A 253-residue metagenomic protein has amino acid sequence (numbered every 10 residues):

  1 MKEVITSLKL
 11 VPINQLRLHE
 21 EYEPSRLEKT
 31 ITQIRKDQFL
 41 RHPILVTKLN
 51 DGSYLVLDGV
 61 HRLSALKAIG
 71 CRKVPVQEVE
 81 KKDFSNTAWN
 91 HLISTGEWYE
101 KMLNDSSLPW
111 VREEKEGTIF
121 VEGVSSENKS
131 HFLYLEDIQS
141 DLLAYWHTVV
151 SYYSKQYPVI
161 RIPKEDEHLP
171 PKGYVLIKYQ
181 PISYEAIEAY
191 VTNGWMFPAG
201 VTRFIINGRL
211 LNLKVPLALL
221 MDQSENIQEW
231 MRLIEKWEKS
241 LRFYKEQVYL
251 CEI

Functional and structural regions predicted by a protein language model:
M1-L55, H61, C71-R72, V79: Short alpha-helix boundary/capping and kink motifs at helix termini
L40-L55, H61-T95, P163, Y184 (+2 more regions): A short, basic-hydrophobic beta/loop patch
P43-L45, P75, F120, Y174-Y179: Ordered hydrophobic segments in well-structured contexts
L55-V56, I177: Active-site-adjacent beta-strand anchor residues
K81-L135, A186-A199: Amphipathic, charge-rich alpha-helical segments that serve as recognition/docking helices
L133-G173: A mid-sequence, solvent-exposed acidic-amphipathic segment
K164-P170, L176-A186, Y190-S224: Long, compositionally biased intrinsically disordered regions
P216-I253: Charge-dense, extended regions
